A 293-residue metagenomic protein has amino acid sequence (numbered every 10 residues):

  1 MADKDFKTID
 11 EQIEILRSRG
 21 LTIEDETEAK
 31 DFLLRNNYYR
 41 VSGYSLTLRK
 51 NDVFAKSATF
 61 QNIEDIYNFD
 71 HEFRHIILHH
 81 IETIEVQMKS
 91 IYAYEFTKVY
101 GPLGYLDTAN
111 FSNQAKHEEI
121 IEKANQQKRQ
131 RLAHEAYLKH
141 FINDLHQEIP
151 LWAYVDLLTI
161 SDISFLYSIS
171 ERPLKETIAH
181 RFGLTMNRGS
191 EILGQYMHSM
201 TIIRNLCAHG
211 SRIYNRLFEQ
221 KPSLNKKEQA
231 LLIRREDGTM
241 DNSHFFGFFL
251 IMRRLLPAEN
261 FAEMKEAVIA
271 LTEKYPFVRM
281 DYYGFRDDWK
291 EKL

Functional and structural regions predicted by a protein language model:
M1-L293: Long, contiguous internal "core" modules enriched in hydrophobic/ aromatic residues
